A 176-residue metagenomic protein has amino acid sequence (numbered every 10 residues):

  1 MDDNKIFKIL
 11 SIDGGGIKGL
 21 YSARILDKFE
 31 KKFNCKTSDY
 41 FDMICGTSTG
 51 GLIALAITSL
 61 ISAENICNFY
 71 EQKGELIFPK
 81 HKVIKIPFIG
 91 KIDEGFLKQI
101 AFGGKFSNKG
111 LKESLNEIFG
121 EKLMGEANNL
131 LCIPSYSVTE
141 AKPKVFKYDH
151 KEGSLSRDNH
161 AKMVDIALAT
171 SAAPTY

Functional and structural regions predicted by a protein language model:
M1-D2, C35, M124-E126, T175-Y176: A short acidic-Thr-Gly-centered motif at the start of a beta-strand
D3-S11, G16-S114, K147-S156, K162-I166: Patatin-like phospholipase
I17, E126-Y176: Active-site gating loop/helix substructures
F29-F33, F119, S171, T175: Structural motif corresponding to the C-terminal cap of alpha-helices
G104-L130, A172: Surface cap/lid and interfacial helix-loop subdomains adjacent to catalytic sites that gate substrate access
